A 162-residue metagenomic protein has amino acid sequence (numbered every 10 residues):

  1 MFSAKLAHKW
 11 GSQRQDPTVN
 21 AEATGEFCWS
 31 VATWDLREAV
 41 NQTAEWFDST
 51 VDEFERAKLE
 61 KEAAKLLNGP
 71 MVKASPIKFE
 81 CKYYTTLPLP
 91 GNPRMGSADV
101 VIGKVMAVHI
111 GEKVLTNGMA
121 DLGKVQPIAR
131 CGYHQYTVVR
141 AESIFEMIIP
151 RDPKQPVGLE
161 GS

Functional and structural regions predicted by a protein language model:
M1-S162: Basic, polyanion-binding surface patches
